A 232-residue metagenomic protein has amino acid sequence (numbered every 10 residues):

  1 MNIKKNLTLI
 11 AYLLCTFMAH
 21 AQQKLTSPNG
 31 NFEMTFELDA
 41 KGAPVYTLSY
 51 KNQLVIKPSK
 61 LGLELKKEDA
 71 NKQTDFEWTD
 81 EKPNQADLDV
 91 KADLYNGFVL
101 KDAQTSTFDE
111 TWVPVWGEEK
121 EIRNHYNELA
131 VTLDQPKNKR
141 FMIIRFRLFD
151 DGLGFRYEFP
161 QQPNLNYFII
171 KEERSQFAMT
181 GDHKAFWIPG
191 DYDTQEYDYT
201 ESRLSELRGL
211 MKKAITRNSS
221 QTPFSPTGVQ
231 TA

Functional and structural regions predicted by a protein language model:
M1-K24: Bacterial Sec-dependent N-terminal signal peptides
K24-A232: N-terminal accessory beta-strand-rich subdomains and adjacent acidic, glycine-rich linkers that precede catalytic cores
